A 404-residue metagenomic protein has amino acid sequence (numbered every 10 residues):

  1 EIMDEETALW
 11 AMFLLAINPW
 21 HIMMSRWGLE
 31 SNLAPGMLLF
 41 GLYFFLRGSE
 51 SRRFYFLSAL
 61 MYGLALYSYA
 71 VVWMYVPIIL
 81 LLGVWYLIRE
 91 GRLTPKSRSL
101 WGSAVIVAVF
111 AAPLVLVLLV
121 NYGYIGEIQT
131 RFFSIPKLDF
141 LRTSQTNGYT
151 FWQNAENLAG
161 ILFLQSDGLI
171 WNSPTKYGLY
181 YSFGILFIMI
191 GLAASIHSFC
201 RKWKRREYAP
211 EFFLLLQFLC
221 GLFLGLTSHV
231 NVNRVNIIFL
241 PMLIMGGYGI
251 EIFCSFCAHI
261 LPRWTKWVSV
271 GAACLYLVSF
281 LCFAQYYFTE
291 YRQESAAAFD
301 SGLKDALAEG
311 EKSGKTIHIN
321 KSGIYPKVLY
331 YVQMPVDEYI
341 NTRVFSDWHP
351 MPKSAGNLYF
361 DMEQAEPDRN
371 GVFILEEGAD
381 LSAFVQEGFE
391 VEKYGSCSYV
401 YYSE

Functional and structural regions predicted by a protein language model:
M3, L38-L57, A65: Membrane-interface transmembrane helices that cradle and orient dolichyl/undecaprenyl
A11-A16, Y62, L66: Short helix- or helix-capping micro-motifs that position conserved polar/aromatic residues at function-defining sites
W20, R26-S31: Short acidic/glycine- and proline-prone juxtamembrane loop motifs at membrane-interface regions of multi-pass membrane
M24-S25, M74, I185, Y208-C257: Hydrophobic/aromatic-rich transmembrane helices and adjacent perimembrane loops
P35, F56-Y62, V71-R89: Transmembrane-embedded, aromatic-rich helix segments that form part of the hydrophobic channel/pocket engaging
Y75-I190, V328: Transmembrane-lumen/periplasm boundary regions of multi-pass, lipid-linked membrane glycan transferases
T265-E311, K321-V336, I340-P352, G356: Membrane-proximal, lumen/periplasm-facing interface regions of secretory-pathway glyco- and lipid-modifying enzymes
E309-G323, Y331-E404: Luminal/periplasmic acceptor-recognition loop/helix of membrane-associated glycosyltransferases
